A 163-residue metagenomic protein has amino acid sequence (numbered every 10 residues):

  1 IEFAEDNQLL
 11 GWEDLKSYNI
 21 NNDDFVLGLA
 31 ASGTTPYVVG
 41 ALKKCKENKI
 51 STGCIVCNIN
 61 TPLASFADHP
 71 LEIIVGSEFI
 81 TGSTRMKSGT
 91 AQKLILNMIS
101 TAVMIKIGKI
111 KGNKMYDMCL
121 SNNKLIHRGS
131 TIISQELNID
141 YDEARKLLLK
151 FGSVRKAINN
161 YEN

Functional and structural regions predicted by a protein language model:
I1-L94, V103-I107: Glycine-rich phosphate-binding loops that contact phosphosugars or nucleotide phosphates
A4-Q8, T35-V38, S88, Q92 (+6 more regions): Generic structural signal for well-ordered, non-membrane alpha-helical segments in soluble metabolic enzymes
V103-N163: Short, amphipathic alpha-helical interaction segments embedded in low-complexity terminal/linker regions of eukaryotic
